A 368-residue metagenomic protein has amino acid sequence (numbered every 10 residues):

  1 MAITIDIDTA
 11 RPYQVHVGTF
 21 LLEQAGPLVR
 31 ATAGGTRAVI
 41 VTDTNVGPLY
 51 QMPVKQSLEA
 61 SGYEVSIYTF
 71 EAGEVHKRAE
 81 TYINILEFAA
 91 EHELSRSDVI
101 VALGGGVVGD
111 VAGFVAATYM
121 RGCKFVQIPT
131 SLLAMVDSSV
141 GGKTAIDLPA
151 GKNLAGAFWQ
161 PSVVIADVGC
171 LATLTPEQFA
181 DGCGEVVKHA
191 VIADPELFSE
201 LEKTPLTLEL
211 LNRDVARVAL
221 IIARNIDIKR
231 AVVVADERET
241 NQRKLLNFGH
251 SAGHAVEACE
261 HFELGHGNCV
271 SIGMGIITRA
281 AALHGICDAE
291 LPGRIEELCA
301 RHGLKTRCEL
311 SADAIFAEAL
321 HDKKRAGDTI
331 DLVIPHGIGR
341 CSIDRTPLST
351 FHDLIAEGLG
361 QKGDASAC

Functional and structural regions predicted by a protein language model:
M1-V99: ATP/NTP phosphate-donor binding region
T32, E93-S95, T118-M120, D147-L148 (+7 more regions): Solvent-exposed alpha-helices and their adjacent loops that cap or buttress functional pockets in soluble metabolic
E91, Q160-V163, G169-P176, G184-E196 (+8 more regions): Generic secondary-structure signature for well-ordered alpha-helical cores
V107-F114, M135-V136, A255: Short glycine/serine/threonine-rich phosphate/pyrophosphate-binding segments that cradle anionic phosphate groups
F114-T207: A glycine/threonine-rich phosphate-anchoring loop and its flanking beta-alpha core in nucleotide/phosphate-binding
G184-V186, I286-C368: C-terminal charged capping/lid subdomain of soluble metabolic enzymes
T204-A314: Active-site segments that bind and position negatively charged phosphate/pyrophosphate groups
